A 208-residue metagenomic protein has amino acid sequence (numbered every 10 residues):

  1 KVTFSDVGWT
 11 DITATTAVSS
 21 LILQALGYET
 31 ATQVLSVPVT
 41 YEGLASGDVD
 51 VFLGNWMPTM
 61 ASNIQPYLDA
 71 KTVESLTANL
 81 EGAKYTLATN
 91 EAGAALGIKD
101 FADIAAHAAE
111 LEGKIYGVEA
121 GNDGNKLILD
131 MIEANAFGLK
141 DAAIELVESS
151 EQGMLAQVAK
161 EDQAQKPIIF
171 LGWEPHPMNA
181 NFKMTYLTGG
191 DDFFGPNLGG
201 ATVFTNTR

Functional and structural regions predicted by a protein language model:
K1-I12, Y28-Q33, E112-Y116: Short, well-ordered beta-strand elements
W9-D11, P38-V39, M57-A61, A92-A95 (+4 more regions): Solvent-exposed loop/turn segments at secondary-structure junctions within structured extracellular/periplasmic domains
T13-S20, V37, Y41, F101 (+5 more regions): Extracytoplasmic/secreted envelope proteins and their assembly/folding machinery, especially bacterial periplasmic
S19-G27, A108-I144: Ligand-binding cleft/hinge of the Venus flytrap
P38-A88: N-terminal segment of the mature folded domain
V49-G54, K126-D192: Ligand-binding pocket segment of bilobal, Venus flytrap-like solute-binding proteins
A70-G121: A conserved helix-loop-strand patch within extracytoplasmic ligand-binding domains of the periplasmic binding
V73, T77-T86, Q152, M178-R208: Periplasmic-binding protein-like
